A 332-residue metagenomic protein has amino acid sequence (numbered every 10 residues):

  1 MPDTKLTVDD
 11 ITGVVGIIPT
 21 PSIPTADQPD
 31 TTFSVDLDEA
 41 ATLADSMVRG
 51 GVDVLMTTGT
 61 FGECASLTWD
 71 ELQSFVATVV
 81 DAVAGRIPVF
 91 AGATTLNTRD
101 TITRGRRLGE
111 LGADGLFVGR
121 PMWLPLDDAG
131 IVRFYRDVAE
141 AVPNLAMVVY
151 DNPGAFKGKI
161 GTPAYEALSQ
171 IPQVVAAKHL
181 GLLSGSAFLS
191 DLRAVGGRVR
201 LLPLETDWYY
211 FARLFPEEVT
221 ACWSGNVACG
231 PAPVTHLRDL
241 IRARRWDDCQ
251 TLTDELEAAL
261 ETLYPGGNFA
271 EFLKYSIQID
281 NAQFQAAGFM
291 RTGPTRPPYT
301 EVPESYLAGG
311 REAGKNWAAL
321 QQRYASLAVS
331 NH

Functional and structural regions predicted by a protein language model:
P2-K159, P297-T300, Q321-V329: Active-site beta->alpha loop and helix N-cap motifs at the rims of alpha/beta catalytic domains
D10, D36-E39, L43, E71 (+12 more regions): General structural feature for long, well-ordered alpha-helical segments within catalytic domains of soluble enzymes
V54, F90-I102, W123-Y135, G154-P163 (+4 more regions): Hydrophobic transmembrane alpha-helix bundles
T78, D137, A167, H236 (+1 more regions): Alpha-helical scaffold segments in soluble metabolic enzymes
I87-P88, A146-M147, A176, V199 (+1 more regions): Secondary-structure boundary/capping signal
E140-P143, N152-N268: Catalytic alpha/beta core domains of metabolic enzymes, predominantly
A212-H332: Structured C-terminal cap/extension of enzyme domains
